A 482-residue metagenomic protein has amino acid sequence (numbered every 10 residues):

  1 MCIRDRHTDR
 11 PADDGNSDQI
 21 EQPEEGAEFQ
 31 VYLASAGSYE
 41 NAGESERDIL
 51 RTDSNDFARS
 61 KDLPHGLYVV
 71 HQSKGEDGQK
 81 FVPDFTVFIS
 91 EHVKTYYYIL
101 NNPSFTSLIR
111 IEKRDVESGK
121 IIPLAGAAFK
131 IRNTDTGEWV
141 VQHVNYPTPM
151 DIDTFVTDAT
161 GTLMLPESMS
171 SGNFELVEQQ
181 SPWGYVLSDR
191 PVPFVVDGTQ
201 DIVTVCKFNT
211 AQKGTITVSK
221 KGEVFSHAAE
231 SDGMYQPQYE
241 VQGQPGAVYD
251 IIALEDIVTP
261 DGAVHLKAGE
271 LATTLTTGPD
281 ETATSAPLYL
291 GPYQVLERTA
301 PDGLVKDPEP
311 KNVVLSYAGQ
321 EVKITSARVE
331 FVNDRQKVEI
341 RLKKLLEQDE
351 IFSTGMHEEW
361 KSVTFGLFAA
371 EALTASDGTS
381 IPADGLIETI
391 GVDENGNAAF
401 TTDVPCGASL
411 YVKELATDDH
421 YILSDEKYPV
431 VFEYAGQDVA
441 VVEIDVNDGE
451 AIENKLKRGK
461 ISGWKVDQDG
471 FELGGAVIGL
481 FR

Functional and structural regions predicted by a protein language model:
R4-R482: Solvent-exposed loop/turn and edge beta-strand elements of beta-rich ligand-binding domains
